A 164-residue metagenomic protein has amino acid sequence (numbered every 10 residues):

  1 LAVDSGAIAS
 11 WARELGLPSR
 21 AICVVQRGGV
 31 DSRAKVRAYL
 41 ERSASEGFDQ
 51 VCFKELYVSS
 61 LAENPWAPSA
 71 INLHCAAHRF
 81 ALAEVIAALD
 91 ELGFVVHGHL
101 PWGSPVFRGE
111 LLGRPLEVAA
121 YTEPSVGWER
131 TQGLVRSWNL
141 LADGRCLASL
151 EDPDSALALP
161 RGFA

Functional and structural regions predicted by a protein language model:
L1-E129: Radical SAM enzyme [4Fe-4S]-AdoMet core and its adjacent flexible, acidic and glycine-rich loops/tails across
P124-A164: Flexible mid-to-C-terminal extensions adjoining Fe-S/redox cofactors in radical SAM and related proteins
